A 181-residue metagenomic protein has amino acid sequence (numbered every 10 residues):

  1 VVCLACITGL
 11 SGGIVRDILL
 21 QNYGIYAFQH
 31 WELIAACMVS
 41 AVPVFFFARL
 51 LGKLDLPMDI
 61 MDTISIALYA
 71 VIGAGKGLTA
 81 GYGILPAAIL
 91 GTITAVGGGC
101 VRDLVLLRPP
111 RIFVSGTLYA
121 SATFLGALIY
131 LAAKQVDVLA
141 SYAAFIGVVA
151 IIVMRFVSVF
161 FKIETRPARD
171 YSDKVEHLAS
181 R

Functional and structural regions predicted by a protein language model:
V1-I7, H30-A35, D55-I66, A88-L90 (+2 more regions): Cytoplasmic-side transmembrane-helix entry/capping segments in multi-pass membrane proteins
A5-S11, M61-G75, T117-L131, I152 (+1 more regions): Small-residue-rich segments of transmembrane alpha-helices in multi-pass membrane proteins, especially helix faces
I14-L20, I89, I93, G97-L106 (+1 more regions): Short, structured motif recognition centered on aromatic/hydrophobic residues
D17-I18, V42-D55, C100-R111, S158-R166: C-terminal ends of transmembrane helices
I18-F28, I72-P86, L131-A143: Helix-coil boundary and interhelical linker segments in multi-pass alpha-helical membrane proteins
V39-K76: Ordered, amphipathic secondary-structure segments that act as subunit-interaction surfaces in large macromolecular
Y142-V157: Small-residue-rich transmembrane alpha-helices that serve as helix-helix interface/gating elements in multipass
I163-R181: Intrinsically disordered, low-complexity non-transmembrane regions of multi-pass membrane transporters
